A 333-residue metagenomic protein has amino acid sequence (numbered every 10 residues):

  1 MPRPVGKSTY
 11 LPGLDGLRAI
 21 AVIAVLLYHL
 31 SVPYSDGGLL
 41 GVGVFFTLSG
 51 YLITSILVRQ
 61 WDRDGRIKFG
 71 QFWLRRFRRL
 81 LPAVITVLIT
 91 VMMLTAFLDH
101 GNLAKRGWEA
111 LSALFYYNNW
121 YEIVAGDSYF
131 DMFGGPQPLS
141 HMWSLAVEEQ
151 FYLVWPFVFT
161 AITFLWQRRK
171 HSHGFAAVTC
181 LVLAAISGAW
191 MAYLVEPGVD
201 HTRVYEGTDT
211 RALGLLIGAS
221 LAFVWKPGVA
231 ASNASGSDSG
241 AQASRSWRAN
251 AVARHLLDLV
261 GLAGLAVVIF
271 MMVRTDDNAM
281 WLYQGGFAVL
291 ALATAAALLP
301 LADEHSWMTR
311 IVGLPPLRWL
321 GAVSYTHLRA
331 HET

Functional and structural regions predicted by a protein language model:
P2-L14, I20-R329: Hydrophobic membrane-embedded alpha-helices and membrane-water interface caps/short interhelical or interfacial loops
